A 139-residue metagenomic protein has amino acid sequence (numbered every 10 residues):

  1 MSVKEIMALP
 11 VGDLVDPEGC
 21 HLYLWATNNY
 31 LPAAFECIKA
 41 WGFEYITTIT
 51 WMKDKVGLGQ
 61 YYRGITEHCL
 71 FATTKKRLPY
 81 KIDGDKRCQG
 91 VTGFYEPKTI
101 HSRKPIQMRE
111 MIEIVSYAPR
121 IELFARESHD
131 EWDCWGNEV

Functional and structural regions predicted by a protein language model:
M1-V139: Class I S-adenosyl-L-methionine-dependent methyltransferase catalytic core
